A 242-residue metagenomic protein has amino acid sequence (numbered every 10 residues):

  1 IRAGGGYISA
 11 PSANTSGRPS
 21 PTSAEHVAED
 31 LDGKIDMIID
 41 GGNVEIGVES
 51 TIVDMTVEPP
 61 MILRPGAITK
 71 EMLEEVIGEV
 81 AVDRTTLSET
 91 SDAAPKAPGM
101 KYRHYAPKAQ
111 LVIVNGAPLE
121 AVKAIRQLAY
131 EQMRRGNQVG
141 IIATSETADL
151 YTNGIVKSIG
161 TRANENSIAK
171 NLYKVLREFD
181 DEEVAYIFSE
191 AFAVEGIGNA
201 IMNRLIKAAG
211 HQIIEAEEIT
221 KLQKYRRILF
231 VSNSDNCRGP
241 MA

Functional and structural regions predicted by a protein language model:
I1-K221: Active-site-adjacent structural elements in enzyme catalytic cores
L222-A242: Conserved active-site segments centered on acidic
